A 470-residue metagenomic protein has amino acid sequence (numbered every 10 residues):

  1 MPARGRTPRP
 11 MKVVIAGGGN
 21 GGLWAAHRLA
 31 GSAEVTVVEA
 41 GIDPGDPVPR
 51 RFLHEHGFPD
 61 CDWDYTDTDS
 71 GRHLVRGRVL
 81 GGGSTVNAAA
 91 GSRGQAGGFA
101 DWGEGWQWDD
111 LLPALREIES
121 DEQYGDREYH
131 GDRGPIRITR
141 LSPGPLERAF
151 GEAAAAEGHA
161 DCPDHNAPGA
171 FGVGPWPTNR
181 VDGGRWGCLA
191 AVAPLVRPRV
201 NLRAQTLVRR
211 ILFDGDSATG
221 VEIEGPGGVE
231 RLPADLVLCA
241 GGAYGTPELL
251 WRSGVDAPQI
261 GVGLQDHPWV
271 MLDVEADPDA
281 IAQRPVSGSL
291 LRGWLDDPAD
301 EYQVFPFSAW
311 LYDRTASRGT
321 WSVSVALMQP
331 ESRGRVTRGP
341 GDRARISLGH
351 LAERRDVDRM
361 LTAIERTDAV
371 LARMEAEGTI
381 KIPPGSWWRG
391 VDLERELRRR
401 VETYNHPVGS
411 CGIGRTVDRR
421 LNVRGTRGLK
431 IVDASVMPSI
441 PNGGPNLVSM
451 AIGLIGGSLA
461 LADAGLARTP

Functional and structural regions predicted by a protein language model:
R4-R116, A257-A276: N-terminal glycine-rich phosphate/pyrophosphate-binding loop and immediately adjacent elements
R9-M11, G227-L236, A240: Core beta-strand elements of the Rossmann-like FAD/NAD(P) dinucleotide-binding domain in flavoenzyme oxidoreductases
G19-N20, A40-D43, A234-L236, A240-P247 (+1 more regions): Glycine-/small-residue-rich beta->alpha transition segments that form the dinucleotide
H54, G172-V181, A204, R209-D214 (+3 more regions): A glycine-rich dinucleotide-binding beta-alpha-beta segment and adjacent secondary-structure elements that constitute
H54-E152, A156-H159, R185, V323-G341 (+1 more regions): Redox-cofactor-proximal catalytic regions of oxidoreductases
E104-D214, A218, I382-L393, L397-V401 (+1 more regions): Conserved redox-cofactor binding core of oxidoreductases
L236, A240, P247-Q329, D358 (+5 more regions): Mid-to-C-terminal "cap/lid" subdomains and adjacent gly/pro-rich loops that border and regulate access to redox
A299-K381, R398-G409, P441, P445-V448: C-terminal catalytic lobe of FAD-dependent flavoproteins
